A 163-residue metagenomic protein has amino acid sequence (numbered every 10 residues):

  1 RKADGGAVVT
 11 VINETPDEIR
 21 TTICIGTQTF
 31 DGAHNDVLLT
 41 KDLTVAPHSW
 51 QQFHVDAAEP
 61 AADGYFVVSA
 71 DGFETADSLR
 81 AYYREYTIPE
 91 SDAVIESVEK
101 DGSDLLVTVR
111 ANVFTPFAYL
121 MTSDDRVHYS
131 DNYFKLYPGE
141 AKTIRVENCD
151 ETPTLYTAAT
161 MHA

Functional and structural regions predicted by a protein language model:
R1-D131, L136-I144, E151: Carbohydrate-binding surfaces of carbohydrate-active enzymes
D150-A163: Generic C-terminus detector
